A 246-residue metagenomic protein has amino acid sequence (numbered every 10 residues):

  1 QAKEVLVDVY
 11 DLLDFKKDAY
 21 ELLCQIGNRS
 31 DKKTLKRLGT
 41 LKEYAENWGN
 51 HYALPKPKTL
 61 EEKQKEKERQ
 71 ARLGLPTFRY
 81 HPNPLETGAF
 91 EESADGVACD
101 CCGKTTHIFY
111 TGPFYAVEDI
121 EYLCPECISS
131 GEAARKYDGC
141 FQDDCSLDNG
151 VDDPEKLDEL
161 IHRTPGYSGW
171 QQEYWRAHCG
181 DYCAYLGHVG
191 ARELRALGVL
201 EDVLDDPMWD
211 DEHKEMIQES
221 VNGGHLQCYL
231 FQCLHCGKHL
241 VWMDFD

Functional and structural regions predicted by a protein language model:
E4-D8, L12, Y20-R29, G39-D246: Preference for intrinsically disordered or flexible, low-complexity segments and adjacent hinge/connector residues
